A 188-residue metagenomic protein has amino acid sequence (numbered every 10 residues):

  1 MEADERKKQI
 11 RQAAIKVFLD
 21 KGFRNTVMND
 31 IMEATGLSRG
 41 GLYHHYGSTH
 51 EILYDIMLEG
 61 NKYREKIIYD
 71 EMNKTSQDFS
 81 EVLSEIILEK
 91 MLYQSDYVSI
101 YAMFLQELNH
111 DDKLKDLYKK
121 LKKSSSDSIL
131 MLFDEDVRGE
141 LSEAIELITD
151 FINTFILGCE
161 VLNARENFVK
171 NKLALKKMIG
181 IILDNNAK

Functional and structural regions predicted by a protein language model:
M1, Y54-G60, I67: Alpha-helical DNA-contacting segments of helix-turn-helix folds
M1-E5, K188: N-terminal intrinsically disordered/low-complexity leader segments
Q9, A13-D20, I67-E71, I100 (+3 more regions): Solvent-exposed, amphipathic alpha-helical segments
Q9, A13-E51, D55: Helix-turn-helix
D55, Y69-S95, I145-I152, K172 (+1 more regions): Hydrophobic alpha-helical connector segments
L92-D116, R165: Amphipathic alpha-helical segments used for helix-helix packing
K115-K119, E135-I182, N186: Hydrophobic/aromatic-rich alpha-helical bundle segments in the mid-to-C-terminal region
L117-S124, S128: Short, solvent-exposed amphipathic helices
